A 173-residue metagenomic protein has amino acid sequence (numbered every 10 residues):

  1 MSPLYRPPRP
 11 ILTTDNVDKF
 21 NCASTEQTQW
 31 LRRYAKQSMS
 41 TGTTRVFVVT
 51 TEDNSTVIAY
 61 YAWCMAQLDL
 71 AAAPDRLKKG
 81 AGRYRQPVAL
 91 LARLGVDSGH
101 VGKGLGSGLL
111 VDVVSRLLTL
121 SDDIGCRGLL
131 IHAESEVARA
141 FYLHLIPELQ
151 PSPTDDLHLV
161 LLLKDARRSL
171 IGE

Functional and structural regions predicted by a protein language model:
M1-K103, S107-E173: Non-catalytic substrate-recognition and accessory regions of acyl/acetyltransferase enzymes
